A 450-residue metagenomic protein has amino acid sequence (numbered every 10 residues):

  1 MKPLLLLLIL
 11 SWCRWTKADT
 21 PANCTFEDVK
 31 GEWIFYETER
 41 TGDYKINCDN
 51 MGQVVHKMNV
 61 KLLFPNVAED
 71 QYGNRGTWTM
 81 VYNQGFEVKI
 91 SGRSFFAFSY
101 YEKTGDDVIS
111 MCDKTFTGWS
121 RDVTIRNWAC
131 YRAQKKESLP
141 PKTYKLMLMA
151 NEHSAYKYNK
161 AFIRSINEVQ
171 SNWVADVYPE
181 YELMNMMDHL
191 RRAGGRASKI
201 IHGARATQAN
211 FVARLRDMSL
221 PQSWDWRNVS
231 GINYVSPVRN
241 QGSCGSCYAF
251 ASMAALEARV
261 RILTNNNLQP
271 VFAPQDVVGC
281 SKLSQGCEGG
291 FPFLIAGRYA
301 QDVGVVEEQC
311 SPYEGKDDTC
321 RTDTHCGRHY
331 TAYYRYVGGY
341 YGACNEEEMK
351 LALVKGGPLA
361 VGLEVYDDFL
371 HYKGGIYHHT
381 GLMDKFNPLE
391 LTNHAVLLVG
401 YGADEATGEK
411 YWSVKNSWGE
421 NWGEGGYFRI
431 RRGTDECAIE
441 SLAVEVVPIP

Functional and structural regions predicted by a protein language model:
K2-A18: Cleavable N-terminal signal peptides of Sec/SRP-targeted secreted and luminal proteins
A18-G52, G76, D113-W128: Tryptophan-anchored aromatic micro-motifs
D19, W119-Y144, L398: Edge beta-strand at a domain terminus
E32-V81, G85, R93: N-terminal glycine/threonine-rich, aromatic-flanked beta-hairpin/loop signature
Y36, E69-Q71, E87-S91, G362 (+3 more regions): Beta-strand residues in well-ordered beta-sheet regions across diverse protein folds
Y36-E39, S91-R93, W119-R126, E152 (+2 more regions): Short, flexible beta-strand-to-coil junctions
R75-R132: Interface elements of modular peptide-recognition networks comprising either
S138-P450: Catalytic-core signature of thiol
